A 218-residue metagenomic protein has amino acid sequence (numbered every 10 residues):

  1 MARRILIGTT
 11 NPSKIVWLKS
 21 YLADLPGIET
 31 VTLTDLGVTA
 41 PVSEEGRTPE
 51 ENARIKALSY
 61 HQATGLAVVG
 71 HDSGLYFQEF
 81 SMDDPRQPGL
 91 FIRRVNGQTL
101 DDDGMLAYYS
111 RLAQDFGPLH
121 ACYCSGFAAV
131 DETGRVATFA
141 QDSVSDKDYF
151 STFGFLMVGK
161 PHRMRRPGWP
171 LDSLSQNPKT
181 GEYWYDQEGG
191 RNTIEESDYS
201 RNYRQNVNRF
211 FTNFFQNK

Functional and structural regions predicted by a protein language model:
A2-L6, S13-K218: Anionic-ligand binding patches
